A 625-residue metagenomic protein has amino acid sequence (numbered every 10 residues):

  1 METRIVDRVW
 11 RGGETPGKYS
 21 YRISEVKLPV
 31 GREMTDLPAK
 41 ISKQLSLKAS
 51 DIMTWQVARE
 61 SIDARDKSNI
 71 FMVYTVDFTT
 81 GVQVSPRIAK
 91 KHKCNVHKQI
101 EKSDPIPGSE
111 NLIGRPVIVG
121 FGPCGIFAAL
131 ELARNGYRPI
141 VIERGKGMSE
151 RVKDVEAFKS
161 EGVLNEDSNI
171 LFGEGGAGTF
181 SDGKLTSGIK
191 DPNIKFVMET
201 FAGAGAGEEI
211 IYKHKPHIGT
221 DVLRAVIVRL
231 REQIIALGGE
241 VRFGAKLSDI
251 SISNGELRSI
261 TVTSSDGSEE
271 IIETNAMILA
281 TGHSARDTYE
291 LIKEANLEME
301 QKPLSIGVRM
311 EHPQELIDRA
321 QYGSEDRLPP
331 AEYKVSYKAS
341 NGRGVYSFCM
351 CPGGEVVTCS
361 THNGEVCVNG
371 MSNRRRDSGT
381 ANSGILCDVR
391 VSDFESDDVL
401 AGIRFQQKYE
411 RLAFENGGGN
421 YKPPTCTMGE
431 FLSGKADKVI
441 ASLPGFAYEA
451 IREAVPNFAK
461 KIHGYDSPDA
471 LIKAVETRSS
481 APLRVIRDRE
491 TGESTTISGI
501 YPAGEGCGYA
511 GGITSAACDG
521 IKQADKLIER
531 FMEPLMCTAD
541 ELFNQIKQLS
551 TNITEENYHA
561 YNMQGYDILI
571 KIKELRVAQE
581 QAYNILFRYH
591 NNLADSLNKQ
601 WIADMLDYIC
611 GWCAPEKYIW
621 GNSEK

Functional and structural regions predicted by a protein language model:
E2-M72, V76-F180, K184-P534: Residues forming the flavin
K146, L586-H590: Amphipathic alpha-helical scaffolding segments
G282, I572-R576, L593: Residues at alpha-helix boundaries and short interhelical turns
L535-Y566: Short terminal alpha-helical segments
G565-E574, Y589-H590: Amphipathic alpha-helical segments that form the core helices of the histone-fold
L575-I585: Acidic, low-complexity, intrinsically disordered interaction modules
N592-K625: Amphipathic alpha-helical binding modules
